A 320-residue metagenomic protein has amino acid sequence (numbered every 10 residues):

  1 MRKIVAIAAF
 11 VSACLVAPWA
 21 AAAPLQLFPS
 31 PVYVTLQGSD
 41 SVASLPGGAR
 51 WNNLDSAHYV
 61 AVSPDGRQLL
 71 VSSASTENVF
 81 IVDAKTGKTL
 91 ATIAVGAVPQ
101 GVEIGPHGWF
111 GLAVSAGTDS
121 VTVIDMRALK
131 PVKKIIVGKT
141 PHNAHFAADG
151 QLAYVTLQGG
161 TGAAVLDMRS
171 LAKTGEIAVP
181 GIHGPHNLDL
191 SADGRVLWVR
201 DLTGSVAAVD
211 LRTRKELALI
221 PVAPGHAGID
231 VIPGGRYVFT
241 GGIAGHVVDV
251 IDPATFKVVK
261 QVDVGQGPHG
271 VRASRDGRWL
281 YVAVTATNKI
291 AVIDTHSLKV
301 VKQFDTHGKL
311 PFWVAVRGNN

Functional and structural regions predicted by a protein language model:
M1-A8: Bacterial N-terminal signal peptides that target proteins for export
F10, C14, P18-N320: Predominantly soluble domains enriched in secretory-pathway, periplasmic, or organellar proteins
